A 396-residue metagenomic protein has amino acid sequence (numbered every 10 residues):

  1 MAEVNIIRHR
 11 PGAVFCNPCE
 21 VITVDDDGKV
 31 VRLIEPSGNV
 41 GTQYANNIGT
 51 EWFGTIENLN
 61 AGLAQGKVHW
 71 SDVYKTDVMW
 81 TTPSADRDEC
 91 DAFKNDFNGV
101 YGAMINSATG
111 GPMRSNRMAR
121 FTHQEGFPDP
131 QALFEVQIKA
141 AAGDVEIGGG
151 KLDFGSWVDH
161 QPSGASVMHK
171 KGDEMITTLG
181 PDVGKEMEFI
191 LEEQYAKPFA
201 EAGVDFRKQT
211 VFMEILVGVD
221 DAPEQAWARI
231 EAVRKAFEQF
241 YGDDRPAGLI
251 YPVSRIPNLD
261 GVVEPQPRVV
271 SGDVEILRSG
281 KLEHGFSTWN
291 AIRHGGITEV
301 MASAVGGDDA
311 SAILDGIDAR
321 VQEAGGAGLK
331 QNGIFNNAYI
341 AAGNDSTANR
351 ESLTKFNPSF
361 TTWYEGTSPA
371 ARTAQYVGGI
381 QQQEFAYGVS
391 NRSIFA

Functional and structural regions predicted by a protein language model:
M1-Y74, W80, S84-R207, V211 (+2 more regions): N-terminal presequence-like segments and the immediate start of the first folded domain
L329-Q331: Charged, well-structured alpha/beta interaction segments
